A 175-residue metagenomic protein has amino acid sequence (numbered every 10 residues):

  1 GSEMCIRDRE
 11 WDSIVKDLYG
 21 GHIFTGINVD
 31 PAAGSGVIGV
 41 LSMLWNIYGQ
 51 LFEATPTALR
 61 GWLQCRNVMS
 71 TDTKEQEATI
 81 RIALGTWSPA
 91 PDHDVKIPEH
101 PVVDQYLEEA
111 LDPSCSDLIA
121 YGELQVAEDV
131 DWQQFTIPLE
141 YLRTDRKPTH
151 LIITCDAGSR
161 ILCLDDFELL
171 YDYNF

Functional and structural regions predicted by a protein language model:
G1-I6: Short, small-residue-biased leader/transition segments that mark boundaries at the very start of proteins
R9-L18, L41-Q50, F135-R143: Signal that preferentially marks extracellular ectodomain short beta-strand elements of beta-sandwich modules
G20-L59, V126-D129: Extracellular/lumenal carbohydrate-interaction signature centered on repeated Trp-anchored short motifs
G49, A54, W62-S70, K74-Q76 (+1 more regions): Solvent-exposed strand-to-loop "edge" motifs in beta-rich extracellular domains
E77-R81, Q105, E109, Q133-E168: Extracellular beta-strand ligand-recognition surfaces/modules
A83-W87, L170-D172: Predominantly extracellular/luminal cell-surface or secreted proteins
P89-R146: Extracellular carbohydrate recognition and processing domains and analogous Trp-centered ligand-binding platforms
F175: Extracellular carbohydrate-recognition regions
